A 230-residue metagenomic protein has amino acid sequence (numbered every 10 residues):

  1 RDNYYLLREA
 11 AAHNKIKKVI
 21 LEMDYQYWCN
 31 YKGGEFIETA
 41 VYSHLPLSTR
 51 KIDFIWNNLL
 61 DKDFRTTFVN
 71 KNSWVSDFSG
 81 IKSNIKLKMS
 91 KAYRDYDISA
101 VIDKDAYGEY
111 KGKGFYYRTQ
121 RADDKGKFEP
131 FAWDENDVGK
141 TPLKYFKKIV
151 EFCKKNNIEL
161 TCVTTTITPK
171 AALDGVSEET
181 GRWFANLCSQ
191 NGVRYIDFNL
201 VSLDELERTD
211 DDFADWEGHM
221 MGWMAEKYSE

Functional and structural regions predicted by a protein language model:
R1, A10, N14, N136-L143 (+2 more regions): Soluble non-cytosolic domains of exported or imported proteins
R1, Y25-C29, I167-K170, V201-D204: Solvent-exposed loop/turn segments at secondary-structure junctions within structured extracellular/periplasmic domains
R1-N58: Membrane-embedded segments
Y4-L7, L143-V150, G181, S229: Extracytoplasmic/secreted envelope proteins and their assembly/folding machinery, especially bacterial periplasmic
K15-K18, K154-T161, N191-R194: Loop/turn elements at helix/coil->beta-strand transitions in domains of secreted/extracellular proteins
I37-K155: Secreted/periplasmic serine-hydrolase-like ester/acetyl group-modifying domain
V150-G175: Active-site segments of SGNH/GDSL-like serine hydrolases that catalyze O-acetyl group transfer/hydrolysis on lipids
D174-E230: C-terminal regions of proteins
